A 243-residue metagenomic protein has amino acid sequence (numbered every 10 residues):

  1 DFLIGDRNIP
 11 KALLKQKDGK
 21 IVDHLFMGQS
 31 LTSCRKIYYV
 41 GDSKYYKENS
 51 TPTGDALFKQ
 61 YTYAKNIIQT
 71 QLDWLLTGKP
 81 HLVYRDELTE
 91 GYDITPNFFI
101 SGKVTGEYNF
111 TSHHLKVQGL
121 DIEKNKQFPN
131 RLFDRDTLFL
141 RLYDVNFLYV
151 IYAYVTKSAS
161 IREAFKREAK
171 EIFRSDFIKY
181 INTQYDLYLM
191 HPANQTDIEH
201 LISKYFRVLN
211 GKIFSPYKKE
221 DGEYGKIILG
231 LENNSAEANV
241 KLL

Functional and structural regions predicted by a protein language model:
D1-G225, G230-N239: Catalytic core segments in nucleotide and nucleic-acid processing enzymes
K241-L243: N-terminal accessory interaction module
